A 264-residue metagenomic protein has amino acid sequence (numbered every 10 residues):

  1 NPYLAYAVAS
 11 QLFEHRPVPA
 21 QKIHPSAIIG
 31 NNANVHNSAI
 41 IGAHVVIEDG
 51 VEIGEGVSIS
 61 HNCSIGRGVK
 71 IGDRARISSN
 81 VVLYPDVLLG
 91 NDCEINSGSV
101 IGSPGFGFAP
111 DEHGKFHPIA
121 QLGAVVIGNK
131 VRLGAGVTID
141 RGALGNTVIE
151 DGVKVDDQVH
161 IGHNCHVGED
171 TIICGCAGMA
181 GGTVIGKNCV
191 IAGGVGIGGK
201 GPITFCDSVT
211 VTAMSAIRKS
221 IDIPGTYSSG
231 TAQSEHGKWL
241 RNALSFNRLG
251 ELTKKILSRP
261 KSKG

Functional and structural regions predicted by a protein language model:
N1-S26, G30-N31: Short, basic phosphate-binding NTP loop
P2, A124, L249-L252: Generic structural signal for well-ordered, non-membrane alpha-helical segments in soluble metabolic enzymes
Y6, S10, S228, L240-A243: Conserved protein kinase catalytic domain
L12, R16, G98, G134 (+2 more regions): Change "in soluble alpha/beta enzymes" to "in soluble alpha/beta proteins
K22-E235: Structural signal for interior beta-strand "rungs" in well-ordered beta-sheet cores of soluble enzyme domains
Q233-G264: Long, leucine- and charge-enriched amphipathic alpha-helices that form heptad-repeat coiled-coil/leucine-zipper-like
